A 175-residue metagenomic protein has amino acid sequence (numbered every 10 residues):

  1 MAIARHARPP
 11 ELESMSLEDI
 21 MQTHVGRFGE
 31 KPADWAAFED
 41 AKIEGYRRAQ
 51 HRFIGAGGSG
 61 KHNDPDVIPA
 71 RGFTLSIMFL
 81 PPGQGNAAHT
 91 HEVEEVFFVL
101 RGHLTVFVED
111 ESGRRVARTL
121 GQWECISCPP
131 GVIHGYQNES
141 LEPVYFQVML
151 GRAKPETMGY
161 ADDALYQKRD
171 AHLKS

Functional and structural regions predicted by a protein language model:
M1-R71, A164-S175: A short, N-terminal "cap"/entry segment at the start of jelly-roll beta-barrel domains of the cupin/DSBH fold
A2-E11, D110, I133-S175: Double-stranded beta-helix
A56-N63, T74-H91, P130: Conserved short histidine dyad/triad with adjacent acidic residue
N63-P69, N86-H91, V108, A117-R118 (+1 more regions): Short histidine-centered beta-strand/loop micro-motifs that create catalytic or ligand/metal-coordination sites
G72, I77-P82, T90-D110, M149-R152: Short, conserved beta-strand element in jelly-roll/cupin
L75, G85, E94, R115 (+1 more regions): A structural connector/turn signal
Q84-A87, T105, C125-I126, P130-G135: Histidine-centered metal-chelating micro-motifs
D110-P130: Short acidic-glycine-tyrosine-enriched beta hairpin
